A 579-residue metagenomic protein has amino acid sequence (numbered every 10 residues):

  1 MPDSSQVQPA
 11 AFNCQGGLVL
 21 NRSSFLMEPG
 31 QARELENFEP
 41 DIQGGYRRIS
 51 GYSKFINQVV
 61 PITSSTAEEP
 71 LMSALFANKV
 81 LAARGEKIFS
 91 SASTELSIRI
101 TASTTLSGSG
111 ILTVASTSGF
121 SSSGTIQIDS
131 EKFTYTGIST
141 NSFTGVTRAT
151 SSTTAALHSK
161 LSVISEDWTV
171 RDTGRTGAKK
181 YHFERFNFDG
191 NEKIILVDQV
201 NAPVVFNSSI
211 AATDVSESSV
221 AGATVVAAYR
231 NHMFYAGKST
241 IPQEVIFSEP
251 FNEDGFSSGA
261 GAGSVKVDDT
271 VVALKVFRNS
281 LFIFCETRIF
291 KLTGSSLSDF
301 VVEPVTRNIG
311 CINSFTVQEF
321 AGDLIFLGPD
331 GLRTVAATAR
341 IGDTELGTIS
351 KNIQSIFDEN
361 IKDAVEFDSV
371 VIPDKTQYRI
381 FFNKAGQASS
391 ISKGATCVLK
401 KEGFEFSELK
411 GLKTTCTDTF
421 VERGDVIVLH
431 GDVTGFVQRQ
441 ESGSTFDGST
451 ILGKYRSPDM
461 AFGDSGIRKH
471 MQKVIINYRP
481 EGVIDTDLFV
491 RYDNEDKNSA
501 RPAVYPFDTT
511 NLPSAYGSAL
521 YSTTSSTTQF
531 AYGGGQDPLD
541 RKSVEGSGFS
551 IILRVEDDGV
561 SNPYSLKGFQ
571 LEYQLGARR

Functional and structural regions predicted by a protein language model:
M1-S93, D172-E192, N308-D323, P329-R579: Beta-sheet repeat architectures centered on beta-propellers
F55-S64, W168-G174, A211-S216, G259-S264 (+1 more regions): A short beta-strand motif characteristic of beta-propeller blades
I62-A67, A102-S109, S116, S209-T224 (+1 more regions): Surface-exposed ligand/attachment interfaces on beta-rich extracellular proteins
L96-G110, A115-K179: Small/polar beta-strand repeat architecture
E166-V170, I210-D214, E253-S258, L297-V302 (+4 more regions): Beta-strand initiation motifs
H182-E217: Hydrophobic or amphipathic alpha-helical targeting/insertion segments
A221-N252: Carboxylate/His-rich catalytic cores and anion/metal-binding grooves
L281-T306: Surface-exposed extracellular loop regions of Gram-negative outer-membrane beta-barrel proteins
